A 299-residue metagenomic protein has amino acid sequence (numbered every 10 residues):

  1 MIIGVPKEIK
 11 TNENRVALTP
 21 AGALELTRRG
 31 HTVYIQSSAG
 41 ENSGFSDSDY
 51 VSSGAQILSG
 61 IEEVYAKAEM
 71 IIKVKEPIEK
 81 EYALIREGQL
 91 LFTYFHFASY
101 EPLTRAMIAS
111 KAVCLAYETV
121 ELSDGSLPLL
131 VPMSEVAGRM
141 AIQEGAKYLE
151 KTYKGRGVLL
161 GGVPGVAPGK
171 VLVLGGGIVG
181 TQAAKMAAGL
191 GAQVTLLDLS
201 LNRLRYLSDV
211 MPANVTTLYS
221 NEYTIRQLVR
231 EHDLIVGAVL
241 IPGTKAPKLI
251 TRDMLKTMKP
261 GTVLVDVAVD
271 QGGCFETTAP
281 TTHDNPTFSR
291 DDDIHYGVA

Functional and structural regions predicted by a protein language model:
P6-N42, T152-G237: Glycine-rich phosphate/diphosphate-binding loop of Rossmann-like nucleotide-binding domains
H31, R86-L90, A109-A112, K259-T262 (+1 more regions): A short helix->loop->beta-strand "cap" motif at the edges of active sites that frequently abuts
Y34-I57: N-terminal beta-loop-helix "entrance" segment that forms/cooperates in small-molecule cofactor or anionic ligand
K67-A68, H232: An anion/phosphate-binding loop that grips the pyrophosphate of nucleotide cofactors and donors
M70-L149: Phosphate/diphosphate ligand-binding glycine-rich loop within oxidoreductases
E118-L160, P168, V269, C274-A299: Adenosine-phosphate binding glycine-rich loop
D209-I294: Rossmann-like adenosine-cofactor binding region
